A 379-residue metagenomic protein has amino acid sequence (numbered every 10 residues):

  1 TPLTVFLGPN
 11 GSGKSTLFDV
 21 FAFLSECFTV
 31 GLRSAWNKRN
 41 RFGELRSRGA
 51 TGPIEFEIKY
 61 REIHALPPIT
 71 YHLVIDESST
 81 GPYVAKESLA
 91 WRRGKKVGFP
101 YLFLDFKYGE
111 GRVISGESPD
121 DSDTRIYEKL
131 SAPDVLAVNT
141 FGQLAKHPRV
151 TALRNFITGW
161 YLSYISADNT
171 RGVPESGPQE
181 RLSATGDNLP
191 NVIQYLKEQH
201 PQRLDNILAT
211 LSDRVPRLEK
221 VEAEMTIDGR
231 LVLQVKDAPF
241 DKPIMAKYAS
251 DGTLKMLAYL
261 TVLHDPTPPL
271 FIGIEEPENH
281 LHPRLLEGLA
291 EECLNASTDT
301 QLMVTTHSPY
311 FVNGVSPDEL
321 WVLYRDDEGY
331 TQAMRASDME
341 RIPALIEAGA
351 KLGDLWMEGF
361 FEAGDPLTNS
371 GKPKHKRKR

Functional and structural regions predicted by a protein language model:
T1-T4, P268-L270: Pre-Walker A (Motif I) flank of P-loop NTPase domains
P2-K38, M256-L257, T305-S308: Phosphate-binding glycine-rich loops of NTP-binding sites
F18-Y83: Conserved P-loop NTP-binding catalytic core
R48-T51, H64-A65, V262-T267, L294-T298 (+1 more regions): Conserved catalytic network of the ASCE P-loop NTPase/AAA+ motor domain
I63-A209: Electropositive, glycine-dotted interaction segments that contact anionic polymers or phosphate-rich ligands
A209-H264, F271-R284: Conserved ABC ATPase signature
H282-E287, P317: Short alpha-helix of the ABC ATPase nucleotide-binding domain corresponding to the H-loop/switch region
A290-R379: C-terminal lobe/lid and adjacent interdomain/linker elements of RecA-like ASCE P-loop ATPase modules
